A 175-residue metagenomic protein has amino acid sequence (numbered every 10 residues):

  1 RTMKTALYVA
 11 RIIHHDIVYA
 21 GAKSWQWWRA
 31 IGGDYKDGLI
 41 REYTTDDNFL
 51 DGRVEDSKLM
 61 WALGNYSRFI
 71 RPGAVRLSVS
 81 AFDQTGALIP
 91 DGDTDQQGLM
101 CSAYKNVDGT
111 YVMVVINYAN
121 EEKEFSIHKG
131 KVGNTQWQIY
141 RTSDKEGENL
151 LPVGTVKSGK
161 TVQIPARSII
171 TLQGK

Functional and structural regions predicted by a protein language model:
R1-P90: Aromatic/acidic polysaccharide-binding cleft in carbohydrate-active enzymes
D16, L63, M113, I139 (+1 more regions): Hydrophobic, well-ordered secondary-structure elements that form the walls of internal hydrophobic environments
W27-I31, I116-A119, T142: Active-site-proximal beta-strand/loop segments in catalytic clefts of secreted hydrolases
G32-D37, N120-K123, E146-N149: Flexible loop/turn segments at secondary-structure boundaries
R71-S78, N134, G159, R167: Glycine-centered loop/turn motifs
G86-T135, R167: Carbohydrate-binding surface patches
G130-E148: Solvent-exposed beta-hairpin/edge-strand motifs
P152-K175: C-terminal beta-strand-rich structural cap/linker in extracellular carbohydrate-active enzymes
